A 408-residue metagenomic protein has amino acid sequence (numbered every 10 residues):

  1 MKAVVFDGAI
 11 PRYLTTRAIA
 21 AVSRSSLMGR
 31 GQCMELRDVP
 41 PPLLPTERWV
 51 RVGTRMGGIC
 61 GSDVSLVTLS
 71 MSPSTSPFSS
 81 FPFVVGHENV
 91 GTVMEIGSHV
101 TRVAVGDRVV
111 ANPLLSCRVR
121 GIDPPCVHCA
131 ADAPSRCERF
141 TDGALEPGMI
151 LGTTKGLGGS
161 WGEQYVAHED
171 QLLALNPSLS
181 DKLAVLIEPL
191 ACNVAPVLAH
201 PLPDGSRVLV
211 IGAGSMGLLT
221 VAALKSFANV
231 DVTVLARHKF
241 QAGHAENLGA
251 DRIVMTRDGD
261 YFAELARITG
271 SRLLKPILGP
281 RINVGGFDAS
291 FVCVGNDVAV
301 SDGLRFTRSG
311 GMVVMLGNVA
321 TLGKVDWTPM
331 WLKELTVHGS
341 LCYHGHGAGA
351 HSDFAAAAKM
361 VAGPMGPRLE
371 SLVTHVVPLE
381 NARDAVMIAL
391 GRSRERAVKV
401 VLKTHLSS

Functional and structural regions predicted by a protein language model:
M1-V85, E163-Q164, K403-S408: Short N-terminal strand-loop motif that marks the start of NAD(P)H/FAD-dependent oxidoreductase cofactor-binding domains
P40-G58, S72-A130, N176-S178: Glycine-rich beta-strand-centered segment in the early N-terminal region that forms part of a ligand/cofactor-binding
S76-F78, H87, C117-I211: NAD(P)H dinucleotide-binding glycine-rich loop of Rossmann-like/cofactor-binding domains, especially the beta1-alpha1
D170-L172, N176-E264: Mid-domain Rossmann-like dinucleotide-binding core that forms the NAD(H)/NADP(H) cofactor-binding site
A263-P280, V284, T321-T374: C-terminal substrate-binding/catalytic core of Rossmann-like NAD(P)-dependent dehydrogenases/reductases
L278-G279, S301-L304, S352-S408: C-terminal hydrophobic helical "lid"/dimerization subdomain of Rossmann-like NAD(P)H-dependent oxidoreductases
A289, R305-G323, T336-H338: ADP-ribose/adenylate-binding Rossmann-like module
